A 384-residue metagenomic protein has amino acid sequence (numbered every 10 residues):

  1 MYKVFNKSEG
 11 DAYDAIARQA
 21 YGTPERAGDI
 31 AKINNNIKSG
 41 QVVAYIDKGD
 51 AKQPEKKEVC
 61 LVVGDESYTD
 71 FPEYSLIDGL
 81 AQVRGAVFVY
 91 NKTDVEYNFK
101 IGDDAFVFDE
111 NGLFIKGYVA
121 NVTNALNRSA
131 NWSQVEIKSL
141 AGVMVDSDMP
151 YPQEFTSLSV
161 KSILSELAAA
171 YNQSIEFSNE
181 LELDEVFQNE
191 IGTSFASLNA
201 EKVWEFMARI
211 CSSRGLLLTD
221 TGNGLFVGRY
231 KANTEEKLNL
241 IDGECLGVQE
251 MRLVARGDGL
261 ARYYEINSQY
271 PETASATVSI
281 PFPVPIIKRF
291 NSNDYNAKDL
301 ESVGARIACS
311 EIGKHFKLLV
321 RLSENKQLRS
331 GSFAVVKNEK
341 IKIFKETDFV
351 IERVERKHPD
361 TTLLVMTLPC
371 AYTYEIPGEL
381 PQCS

Functional and structural regions predicted by a protein language model:
M1-P24, M149-Y151: Primarily a LysM-type cell-wall glycan-binding module
Q19, T23-Q53: Extracellular LysM carbohydrate-binding repeats and other cell-envelope/extracellular binding modules
G22-T23, D47-K52, D109-L113, N338-F344: Short, charged beta-turn/beta-strand-edge "cap" motif at the junction between a beta-strand and an adjacent loop
G28-N35, A86-V95, F316-E324: Short alpha-helix capping/helix-loop boundary micro-motifs
I37, N98-K100, Q327-S330: Short, well-ordered loop/turn sites that connect or cap secondary structure elements
A51-S162: Beta-strand-rich assembly/attachment modules of structural machines
W132, K138-Q249: Charged- and aromatic-enriched interaction segments used to assemble and dock large macromolecular complexes
A208, S212, L217-D360, L368 (+1 more regions): Acidic, small/polar-enriched beta strand-loop surface segments
